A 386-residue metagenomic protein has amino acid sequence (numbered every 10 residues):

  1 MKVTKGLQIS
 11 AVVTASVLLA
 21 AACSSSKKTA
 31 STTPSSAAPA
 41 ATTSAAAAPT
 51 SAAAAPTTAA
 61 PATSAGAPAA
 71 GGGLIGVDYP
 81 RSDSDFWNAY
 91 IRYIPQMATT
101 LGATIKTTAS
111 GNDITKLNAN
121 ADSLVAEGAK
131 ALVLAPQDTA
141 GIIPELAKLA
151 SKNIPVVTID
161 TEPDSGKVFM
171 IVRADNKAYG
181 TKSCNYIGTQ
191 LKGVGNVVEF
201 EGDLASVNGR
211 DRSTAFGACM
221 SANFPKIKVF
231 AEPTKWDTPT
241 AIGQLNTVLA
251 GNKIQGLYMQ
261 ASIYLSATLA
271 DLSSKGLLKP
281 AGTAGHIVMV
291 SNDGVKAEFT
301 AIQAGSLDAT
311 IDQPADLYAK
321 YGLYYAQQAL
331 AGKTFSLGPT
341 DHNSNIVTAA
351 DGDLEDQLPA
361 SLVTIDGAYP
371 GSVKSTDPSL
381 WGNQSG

Functional and structural regions predicted by a protein language model:
M1-V13: Bacterial N-terminal signal peptides that target proteins for export
C23-T33: Bacterial lipoprotein signal-peptidase II cleavage site
G71, N208, C219-N223, Y321-G386: Hinge/cleft segment of the Venus flytrap/periplasmic-binding protein
D78-R92, K106-K116, Q137-D138, T161 (+6 more regions): Hinge/beta->alpha junction and helix N-cap segments in small-molecule ligand-binding domains
K116-A129, P239-K253: Short, well-structured alpha-helical segments in soluble
A140-A178, N196, V295-Q303, L307-D308: Flexible loop/hinge segments that line or gate small-molecule binding clefts
V157-D164, S262, L269-L307: Venus flytrap/periplasmic-binding-protein-like
